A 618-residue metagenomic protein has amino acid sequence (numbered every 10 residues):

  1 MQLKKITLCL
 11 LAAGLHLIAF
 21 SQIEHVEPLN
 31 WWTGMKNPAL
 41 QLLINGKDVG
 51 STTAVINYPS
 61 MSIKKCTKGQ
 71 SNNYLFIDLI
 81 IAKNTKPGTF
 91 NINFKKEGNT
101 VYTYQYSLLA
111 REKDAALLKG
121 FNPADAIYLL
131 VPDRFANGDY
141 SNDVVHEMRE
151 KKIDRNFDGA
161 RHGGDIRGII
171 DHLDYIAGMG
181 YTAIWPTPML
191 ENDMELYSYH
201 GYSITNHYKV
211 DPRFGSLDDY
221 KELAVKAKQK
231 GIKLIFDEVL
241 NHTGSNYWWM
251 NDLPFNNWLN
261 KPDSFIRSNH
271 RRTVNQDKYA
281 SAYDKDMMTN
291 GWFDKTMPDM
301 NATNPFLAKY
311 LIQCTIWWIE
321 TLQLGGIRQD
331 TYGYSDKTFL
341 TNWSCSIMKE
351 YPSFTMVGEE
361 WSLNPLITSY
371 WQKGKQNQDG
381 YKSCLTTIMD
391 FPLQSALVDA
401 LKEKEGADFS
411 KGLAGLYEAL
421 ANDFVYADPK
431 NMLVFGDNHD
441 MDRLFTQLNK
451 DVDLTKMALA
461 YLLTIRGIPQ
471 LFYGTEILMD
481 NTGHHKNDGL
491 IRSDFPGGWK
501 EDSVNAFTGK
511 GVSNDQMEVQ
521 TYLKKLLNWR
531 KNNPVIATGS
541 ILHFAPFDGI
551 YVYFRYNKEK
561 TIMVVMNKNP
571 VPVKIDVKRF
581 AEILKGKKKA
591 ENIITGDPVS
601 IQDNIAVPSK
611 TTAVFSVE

Functional and structural regions predicted by a protein language model:
M1-P28: Bacterial Sec-dependent N-terminal signal peptides
S21-S51, L108-K113: Beta-strand/beta-sandwich contexts
Y58-K65: Short, solvent-exposed loop/linker segments at beta-strand-coil boundaries, enriched for Pro/Gly and Ser/Thr
Q70-L118: Extended acidic/polar, glycine-enriched regions that form or flank non-catalytic beta-rich accessory modules
T100-Y102, L109-A126, A177, I477-E618: Carbohydrate-interacting/catalytic domains
D125, F135-I316, T321, L340-E350 (+4 more regions): Substrate-binding/active-site clefts of carbohydrate-active enzymes
L130, I176, P186, H207 (+9 more regions): Conserved, mostly hydrophobic/aromatic
A224, H242, C314, E320 (+9 more regions): Active-site-proximal helices and loops of the catalytic beta/alpha 8
